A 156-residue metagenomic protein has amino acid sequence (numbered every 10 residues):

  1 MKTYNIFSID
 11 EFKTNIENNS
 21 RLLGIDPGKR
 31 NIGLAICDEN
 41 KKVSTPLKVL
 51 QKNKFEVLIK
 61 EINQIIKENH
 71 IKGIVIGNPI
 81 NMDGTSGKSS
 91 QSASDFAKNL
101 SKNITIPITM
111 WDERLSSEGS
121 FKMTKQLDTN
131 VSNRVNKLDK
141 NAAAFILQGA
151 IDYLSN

Functional and structural regions predicted by a protein language model:
K2-L23, R30, A35-N156: Phosphate- and other anionic-substrate recognition elements at nucleic-acid/protein interfaces
